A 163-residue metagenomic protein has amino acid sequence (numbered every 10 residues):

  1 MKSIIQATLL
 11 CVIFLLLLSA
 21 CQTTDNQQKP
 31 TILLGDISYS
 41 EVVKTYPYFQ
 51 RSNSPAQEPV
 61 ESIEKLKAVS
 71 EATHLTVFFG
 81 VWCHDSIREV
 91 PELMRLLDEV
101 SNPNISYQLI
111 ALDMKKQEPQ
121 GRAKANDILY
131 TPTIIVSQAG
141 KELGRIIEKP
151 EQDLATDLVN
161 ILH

Functional and structural regions predicted by a protein language model:
M1-L9: Bacterial N-terminal signal peptides that target proteins for export
L18-A20: C-terminal motif of bacterial Sec signal peptides marking the signal peptidase cleavage site
D25-S70: N-terminal leader/targeting and pre-domain segments
A68-E99: Local sequence-structure signature of Cys/Sec-based thiol-disulfide redox active-site neighborhoods
V77-G80, N104-E118: Thiol-based oxidoreductase modules, predominantly thioredoxin-like and allied folds used for disulfide exchange
N126-S137: Structural micro-motif
V136-H163: Non-catalytic, surface beta->alpha helical segment in thiol-disulfide oxidoreductase systems
